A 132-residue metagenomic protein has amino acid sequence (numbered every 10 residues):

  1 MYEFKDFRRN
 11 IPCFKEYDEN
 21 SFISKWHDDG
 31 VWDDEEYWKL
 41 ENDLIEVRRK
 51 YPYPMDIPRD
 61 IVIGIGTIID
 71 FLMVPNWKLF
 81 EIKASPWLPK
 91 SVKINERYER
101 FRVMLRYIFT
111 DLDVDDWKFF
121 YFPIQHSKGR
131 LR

Functional and structural regions predicted by a protein language model:
M1-E41: Short terminal alpha-helical segments
D6, K39, D43-E46, T67 (+2 more regions): Charged, amphipathic alpha-helical oligomerization/scaffolding segments
N10, F22-K25, D43, G64 (+2 more regions): Charge-rich, solvent-exposed alpha-helical interaction surfaces
Y17-N20, Y53, I57, K78 (+1 more regions): Intrinsically disordered or highly flexible coil/loop and linker segments, enriched in small and charged/polar residues
K25-D29, V47-Y51, L79-P86: Secondary-structure edge/capping motif, primarily at the C-terminal ends of alpha-helices and the immediately following
G30-Y37, P58-V62, S91: Amphipathic, non-membrane alpha-helical segments in soluble helical-bundle scaffolds
E46-D60: Short, solvent-exposed, charged loop/turn and helix-capping segments that join or cap alpha-helices on peripheral
I68-R132: Amphipathic alpha-helical binding modules
